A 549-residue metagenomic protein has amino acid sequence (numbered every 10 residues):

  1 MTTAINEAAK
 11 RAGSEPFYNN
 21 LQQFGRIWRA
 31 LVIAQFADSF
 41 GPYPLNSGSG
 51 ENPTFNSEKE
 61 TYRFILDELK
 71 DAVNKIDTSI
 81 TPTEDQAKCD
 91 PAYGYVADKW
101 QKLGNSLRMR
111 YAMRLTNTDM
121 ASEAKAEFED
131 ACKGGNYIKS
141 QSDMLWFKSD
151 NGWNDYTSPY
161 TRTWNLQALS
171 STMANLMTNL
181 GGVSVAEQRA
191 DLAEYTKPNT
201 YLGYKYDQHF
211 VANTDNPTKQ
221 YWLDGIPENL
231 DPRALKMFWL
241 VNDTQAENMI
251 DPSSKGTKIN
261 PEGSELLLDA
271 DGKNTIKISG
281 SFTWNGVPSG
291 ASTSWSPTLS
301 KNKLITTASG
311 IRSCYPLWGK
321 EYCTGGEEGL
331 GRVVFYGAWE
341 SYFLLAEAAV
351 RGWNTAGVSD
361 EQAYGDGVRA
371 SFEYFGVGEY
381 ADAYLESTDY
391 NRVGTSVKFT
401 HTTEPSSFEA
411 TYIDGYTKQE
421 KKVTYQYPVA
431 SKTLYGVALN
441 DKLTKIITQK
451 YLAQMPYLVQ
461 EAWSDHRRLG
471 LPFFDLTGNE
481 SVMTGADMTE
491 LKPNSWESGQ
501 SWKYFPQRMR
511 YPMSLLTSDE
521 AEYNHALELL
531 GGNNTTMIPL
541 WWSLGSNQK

Functional and structural regions predicted by a protein language model:
M1-L344, A348-Y374, N440-D441: Structured, solvent-exposed acidic/aromatic patches
S300, I305-E321, G325, R332-Y342 (+3 more regions): C-terminal functional modules
